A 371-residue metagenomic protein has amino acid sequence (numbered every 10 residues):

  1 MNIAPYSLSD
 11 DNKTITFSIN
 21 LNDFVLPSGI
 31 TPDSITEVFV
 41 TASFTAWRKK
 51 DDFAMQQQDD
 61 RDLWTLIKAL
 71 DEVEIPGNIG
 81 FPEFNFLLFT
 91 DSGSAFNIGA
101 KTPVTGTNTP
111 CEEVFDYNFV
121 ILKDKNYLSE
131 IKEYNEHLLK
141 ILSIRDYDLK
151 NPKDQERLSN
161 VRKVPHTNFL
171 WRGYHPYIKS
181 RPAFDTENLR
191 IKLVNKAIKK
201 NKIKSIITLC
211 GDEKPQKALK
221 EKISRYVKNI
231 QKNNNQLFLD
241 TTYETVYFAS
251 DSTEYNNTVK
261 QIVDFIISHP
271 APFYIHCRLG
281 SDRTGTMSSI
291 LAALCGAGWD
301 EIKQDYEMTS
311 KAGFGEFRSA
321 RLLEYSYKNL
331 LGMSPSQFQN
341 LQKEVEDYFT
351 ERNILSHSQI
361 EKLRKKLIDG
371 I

Functional and structural regions predicted by a protein language model:
N2-Y274, T286-I371: Cys-dependent protein tyrosine phosphatase-like superfamily
L279, R283-T284: Ser/Thr-glycine-rich phosphate-binding loops at phosphate-binding pockets of nucleotides, nucleotide cofactors
